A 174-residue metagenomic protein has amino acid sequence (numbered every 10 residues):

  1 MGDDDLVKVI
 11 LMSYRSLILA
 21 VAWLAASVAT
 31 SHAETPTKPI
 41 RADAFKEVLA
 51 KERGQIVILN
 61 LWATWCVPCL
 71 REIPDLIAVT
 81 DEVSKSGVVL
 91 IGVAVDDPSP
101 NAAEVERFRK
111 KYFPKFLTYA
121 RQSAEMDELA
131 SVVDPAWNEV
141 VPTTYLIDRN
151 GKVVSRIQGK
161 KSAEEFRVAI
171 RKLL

Functional and structural regions predicted by a protein language model:
V9-I18: Bacterial N-terminal signal peptides that target proteins for export
S31-A33: Boundary at the C-terminal end of the N-terminal hydrophobic targeting segment
P36-V57, T80: A short beta-strand-turn-helix
Q55-V57, L61-W65, V140: Short pre-active-site segment immediately N-terminal to redox-active cysteine/selenocysteine motifs in thiol-based
L61-A78: Conserved redox-active cysteine motifs that mediate thiol-disulfide chemistry, especially di-cysteine Cys-X(1-2)-Cys
G87-A102, P114-A124: Thiol-based oxidoreductase modules, predominantly thioredoxin-like and allied folds used for disulfide exchange
F108-V141: Short, internal strand/loop/helix patches that form the active-site neighborhood or redox-interaction surface
V140-L174: Thiol-/selenol-based redox modules, centered on thioredoxin-like and closely related oxidoreductase domains
